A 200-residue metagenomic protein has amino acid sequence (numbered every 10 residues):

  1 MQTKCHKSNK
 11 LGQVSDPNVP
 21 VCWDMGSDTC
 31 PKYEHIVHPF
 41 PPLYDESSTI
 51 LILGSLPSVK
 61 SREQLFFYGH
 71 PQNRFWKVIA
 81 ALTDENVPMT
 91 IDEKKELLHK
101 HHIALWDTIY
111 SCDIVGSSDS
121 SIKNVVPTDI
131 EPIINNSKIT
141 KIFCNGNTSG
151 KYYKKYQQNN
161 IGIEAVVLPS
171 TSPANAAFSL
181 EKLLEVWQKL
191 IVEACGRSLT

Functional and structural regions predicted by a protein language model:
Q2-K10, D16, V21-W23, C30-V37 (+5 more regions): C-terminal capping/extension of enzyme domains
T49-S55: Short, hydrophobic/glycine-enriched beta-strand segments
S55, T108-Y110, P169-S170: Short loop/turn segments at strand-loop or loop-helix junctions that form parts of catalytic or ligand-binding pockets
L56-P57, T148, S172: Catalytic metal-binding/acid-base residues of hydrolase active sites
K60-S121: Short, surface-exposed acidic-centric catalytic microdomains
K100-T148: Internal catalytic-core helix/loop-beta-alpha segment that presents or stabilizes conserved functional determinants
S149-Y153: Short, well-ordered alpha-helical microsegments
